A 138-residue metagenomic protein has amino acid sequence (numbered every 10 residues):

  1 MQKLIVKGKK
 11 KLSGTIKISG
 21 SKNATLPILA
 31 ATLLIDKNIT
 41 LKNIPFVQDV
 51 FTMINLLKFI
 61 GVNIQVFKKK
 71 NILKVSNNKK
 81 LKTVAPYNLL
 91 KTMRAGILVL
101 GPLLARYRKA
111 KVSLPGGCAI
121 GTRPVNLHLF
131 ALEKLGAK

Functional and structural regions predicted by a protein language model:
M1-K138: Structural preference for solvent-exposed beta-strand-turn elements and adjacent flexible terminal/loop segments within
